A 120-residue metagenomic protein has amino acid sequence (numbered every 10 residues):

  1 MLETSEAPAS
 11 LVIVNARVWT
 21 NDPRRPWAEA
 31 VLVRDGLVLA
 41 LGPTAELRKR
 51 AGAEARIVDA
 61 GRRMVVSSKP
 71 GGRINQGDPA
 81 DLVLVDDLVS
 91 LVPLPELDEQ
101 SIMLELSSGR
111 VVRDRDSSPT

Functional and structural regions predicted by a protein language model:
L2-L11, P23-S67, L91: Histidine-rich, glycine-flanked metal-binding segment
L2-R17, D81-V85: Short, positively charged
L11, V31, G72-N75, L104: Residue "hotspots" at secondary-structure boundaries inside conserved domains
A16, G36, G109: Residue-level signal for inorganic ion chemistry
W19-D22, I74-T120: C-terminal cap of metal-dependent C-N hydrolases
K49, K69, Q100-M103: Context-gated lysine
R56-P70, A80, E105, D116: Catalytic pocket of metal/acid-base enzymes, prominently hydrolases
